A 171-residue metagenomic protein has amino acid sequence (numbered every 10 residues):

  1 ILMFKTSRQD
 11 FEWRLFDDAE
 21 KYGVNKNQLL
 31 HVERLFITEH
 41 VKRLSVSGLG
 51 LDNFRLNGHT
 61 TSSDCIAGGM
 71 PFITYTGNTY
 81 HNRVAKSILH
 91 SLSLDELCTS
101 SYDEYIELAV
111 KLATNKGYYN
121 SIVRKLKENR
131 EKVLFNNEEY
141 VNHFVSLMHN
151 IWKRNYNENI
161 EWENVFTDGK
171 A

Functional and structural regions predicted by a protein language model:
L2, T6-S7, W13-D17, L30 (+1 more regions): C-terminal amphipathic helix plus adjacent low-complexity, charged tail appended to glycosyltransferase catalytic
F4-T6, R34, Y75-G77: Cofactor-binding loop segments of dinucleotide-utilizing enzymes, especially the Rossmann-like FAD- and NAD(P)+-binding
Q9-D10, T38, Y80, G117: Short alpha-helical
W13-Y22, V32, S45, S63: Glycine-enriched catalytic-core subsegment of oxygenase/oxidase enzymes
K26-N27, L44-G48, N53-N137: Catalytic binding pocket for nucleotide-activated donors in carbohydrate/polymer assembly enzymes
L29-K42: Conserved active-site histidine-acidic residue motif and adjacent donor-binding/catalytic loop of glycosyltransferases
E39-G48, D52-F54, E161-A171: Contiguous hydrophobic segments
